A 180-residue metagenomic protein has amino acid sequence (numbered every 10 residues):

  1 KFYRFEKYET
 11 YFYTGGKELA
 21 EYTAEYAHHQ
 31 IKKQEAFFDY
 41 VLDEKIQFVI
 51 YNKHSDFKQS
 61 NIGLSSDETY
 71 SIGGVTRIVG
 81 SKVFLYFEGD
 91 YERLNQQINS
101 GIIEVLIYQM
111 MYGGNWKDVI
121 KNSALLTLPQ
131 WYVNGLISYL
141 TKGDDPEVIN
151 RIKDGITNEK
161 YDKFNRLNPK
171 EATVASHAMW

Functional and structural regions predicted by a protein language model:
K1-N122, P129, P146-V148, N165-R166: Juxtacatalytic substrate-recognition/specificity segment
Q130-W131, S176: Generic helix N-cap/helix-start motif at coil->alpha-helix transitions
L136, L140-D145, D154-W180: Active-site-proximal alpha-helical
R151: Acidic/histidine metal-binding catalytic segments
